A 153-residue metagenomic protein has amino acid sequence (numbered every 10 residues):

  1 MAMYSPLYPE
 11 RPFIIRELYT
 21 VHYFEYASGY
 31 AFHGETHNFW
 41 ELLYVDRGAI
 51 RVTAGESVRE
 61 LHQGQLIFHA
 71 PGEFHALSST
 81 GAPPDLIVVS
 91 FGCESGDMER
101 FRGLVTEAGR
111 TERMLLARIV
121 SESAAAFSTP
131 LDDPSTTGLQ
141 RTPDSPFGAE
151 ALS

Functional and structural regions predicted by a protein language model:
M1-E60, E73, G96-E99, L116 (+2 more regions): Generic protein-terminus/edge-of-domain signal
H22-Y23, V88-S90, E107: Structural signal for conserved beta-strand scaffold positions within catalytic alpha/beta enzyme cores
R47, A82, S121: ATP/adenylate-binding site constellation spanning eukaryotic-like Ser/Thr protein kinases, ABC-transporter
G55-S57, G81, R102-L104: Short, solvent-exposed loop/turn segments at secondary-structure boundaries
G64-Q65: Loop/turn positions that initiate beta-strands
G72-E99: Ligand-binding loop in jelly-roll beta-barrel domains
D97-S153: Amphipathic alpha-helical segments enriched in hydrophobic/aromatic residues interleaved with Lys/Arg
